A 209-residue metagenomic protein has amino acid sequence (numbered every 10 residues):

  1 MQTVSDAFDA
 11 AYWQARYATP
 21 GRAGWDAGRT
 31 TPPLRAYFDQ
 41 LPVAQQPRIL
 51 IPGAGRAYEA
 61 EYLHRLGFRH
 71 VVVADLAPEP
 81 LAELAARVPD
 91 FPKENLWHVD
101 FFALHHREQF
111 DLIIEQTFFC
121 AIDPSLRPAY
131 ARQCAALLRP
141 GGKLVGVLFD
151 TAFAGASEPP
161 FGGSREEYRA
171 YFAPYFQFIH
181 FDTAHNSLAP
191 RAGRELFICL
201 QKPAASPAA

Functional and structural regions predicted by a protein language model:
M1-I51, G55-E108, I122-A209: Class I (Rossmann-like) S-adenosyl-L-methionine-dependent methyltransferase catalytic domain, capturing the SAM-binding
I114: A conserved beta-strand element that flanks and buttresses the S-adenosyl-L-methionine
T117-A121: Short catalytic micro-motifs in class I SAM-dependent methyltransferases
